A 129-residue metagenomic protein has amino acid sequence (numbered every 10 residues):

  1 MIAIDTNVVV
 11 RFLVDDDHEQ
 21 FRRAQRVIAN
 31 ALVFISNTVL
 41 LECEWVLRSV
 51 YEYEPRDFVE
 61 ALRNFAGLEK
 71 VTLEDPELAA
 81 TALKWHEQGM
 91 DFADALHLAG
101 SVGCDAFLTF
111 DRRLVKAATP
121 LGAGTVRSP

Functional and structural regions predicted by a protein language model:
M1, L98-P129: Acidic, PIN/NYN-like endoribonuclease modules and their adjacent C-terminal/linker elements
M1-I35, V50-E60, A123-P129: Short, well-structured N-terminal submotif of metal-dependent ribonuclease cores
I4, L41, F110: Active-site flanking residues adjacent to catalytic metal/cofactor-binding acidic residues
N7-V8, T38, R112-R113: Alpha-helix/helix-capping structural signal
R11-L13, V46, A117-A118: Residues that scaffold the ATP/ADP-binding catalytic core of kinase and kinase-like folds
L13, Q25, A66, L83-H86: Regular secondary-structure segments
E19, L68-R113: Active-site neighborhoods of divalent-metal-dependent phosphate/nucleic-acid chemistry enzymes
E42-K70, L83: Active-site-proximal, substrate-binding regions of enzyme catalytic domains and RNA-binding/basic surfaces
